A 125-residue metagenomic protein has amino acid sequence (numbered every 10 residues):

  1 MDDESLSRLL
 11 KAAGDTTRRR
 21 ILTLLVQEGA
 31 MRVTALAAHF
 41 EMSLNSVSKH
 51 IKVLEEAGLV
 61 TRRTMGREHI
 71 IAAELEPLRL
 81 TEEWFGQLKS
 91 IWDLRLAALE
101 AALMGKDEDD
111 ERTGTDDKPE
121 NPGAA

Functional and structural regions predicted by a protein language model:
M1-S5, L24-Q27, M31-A35, H39 (+4 more regions): C-terminal regulatory/oligomerization modules of transcriptional regulators
S7, D15-R19: Short alpha-helical elements of helix-turn-helix
K11-G14, T23-Q27: Short, locally clustered residues in the helix-turn-helix/winged-helix DNA-binding domain
G14-D15, G66: Alpha-helical hinge/cap motifs
T64-I70: Short, Lys/Arg-rich nucleic-acid/phosphate-binding segment
